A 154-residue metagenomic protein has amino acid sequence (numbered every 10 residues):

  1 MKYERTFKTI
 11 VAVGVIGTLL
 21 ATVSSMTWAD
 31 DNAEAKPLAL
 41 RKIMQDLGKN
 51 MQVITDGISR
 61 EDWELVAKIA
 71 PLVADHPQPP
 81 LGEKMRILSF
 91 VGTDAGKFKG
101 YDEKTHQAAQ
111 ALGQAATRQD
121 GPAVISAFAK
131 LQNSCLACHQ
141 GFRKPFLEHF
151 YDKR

Functional and structural regions predicted by a protein language model:
K2-V15: Bacterial N-terminal signal peptides that target proteins for export
G17-A21: Alpha-helical transmembrane segments
D30-R60, E64-R154: Sequence context surrounding c-type heme c attachment/ligation sites in exported
